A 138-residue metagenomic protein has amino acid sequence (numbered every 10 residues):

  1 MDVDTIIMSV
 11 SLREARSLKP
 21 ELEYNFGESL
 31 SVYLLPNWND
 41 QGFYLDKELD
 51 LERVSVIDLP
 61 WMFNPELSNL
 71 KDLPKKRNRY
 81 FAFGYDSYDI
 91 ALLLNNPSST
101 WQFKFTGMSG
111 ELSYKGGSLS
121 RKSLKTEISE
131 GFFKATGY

Functional and structural regions predicted by a protein language model:
M1-Y138: Extracytosolic ligand-binding ectodomains
